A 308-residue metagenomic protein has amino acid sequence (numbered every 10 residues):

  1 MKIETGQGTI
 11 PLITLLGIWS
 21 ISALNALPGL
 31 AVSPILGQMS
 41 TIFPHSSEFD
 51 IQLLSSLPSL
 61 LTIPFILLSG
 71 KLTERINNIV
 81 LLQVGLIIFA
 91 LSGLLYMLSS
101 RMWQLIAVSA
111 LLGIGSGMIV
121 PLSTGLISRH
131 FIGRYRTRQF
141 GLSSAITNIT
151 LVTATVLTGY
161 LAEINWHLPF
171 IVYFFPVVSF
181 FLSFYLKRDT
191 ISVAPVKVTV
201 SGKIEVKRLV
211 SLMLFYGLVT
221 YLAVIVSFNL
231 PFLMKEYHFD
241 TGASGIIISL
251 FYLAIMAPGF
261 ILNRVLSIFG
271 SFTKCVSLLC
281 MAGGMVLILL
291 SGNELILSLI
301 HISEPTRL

Functional and structural regions predicted by a protein language model:
T14, W19-H45, V226-P231: Extracytoplasmic
H45, N77, L98-W103, S291-N293: Helix-breaking motifs and short loop linkers at transmembrane-helix boundaries and internal kinks in secondary membrane
P64-S100: Conserved MFS/SLC helix-loop-helix module at the cytosolic interface between two early adjacent transmembrane helices
S92, W103-L111, I296-I300: Paired small-residue
A110-I146: Cytoplasmic helix-loop-helix junction between adjacent transmembrane helices in 12-TM secondary transporters
L142-Y185: Helix-loop-helix hairpin linking two adjacent transmembrane segments in secondary transporters
L209-I248: Extracytoplasmic gate region of multi-pass secondary transporters
I300-L308: Residue-level detector of conserved catalytic or cofactor/ligand-binding positions in enzyme active sites
